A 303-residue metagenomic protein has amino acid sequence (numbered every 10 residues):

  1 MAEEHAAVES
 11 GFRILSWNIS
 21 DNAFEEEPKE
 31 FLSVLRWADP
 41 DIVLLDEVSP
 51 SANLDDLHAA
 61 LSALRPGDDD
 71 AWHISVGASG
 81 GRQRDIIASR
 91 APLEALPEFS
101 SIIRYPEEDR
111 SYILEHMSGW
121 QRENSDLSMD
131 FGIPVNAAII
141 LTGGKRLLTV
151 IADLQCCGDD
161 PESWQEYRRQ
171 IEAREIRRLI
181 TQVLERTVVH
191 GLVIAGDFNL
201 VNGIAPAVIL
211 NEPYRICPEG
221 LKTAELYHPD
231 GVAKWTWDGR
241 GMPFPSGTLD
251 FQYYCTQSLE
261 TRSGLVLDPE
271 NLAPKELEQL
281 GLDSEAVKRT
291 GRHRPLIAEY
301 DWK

Functional and structural regions predicted by a protein language model:
M1, S51, T181-V193, L200-K303: Metal-dependent phosphoester-hydrolase catalytic domains
M1-I86, E123-D126, R168, A173-R174 (+3 more regions): N-terminal, active-site-proximal structural segment of metallo-dependent hydrolase catalytic domains
S16, L44, I151, I194-A195: Generic enzyme active-site microenvironment
N18-S20, V48-S49, D153-Q155, F198-V201 (+1 more regions): Catalytic metal-binding/acid-base residues of hydrolase active sites
S49-R146, V150: Structured beta-strand-rich core segments of catalytic domains in phosphoester-bond hydrolases
M117-L127, G158-R169: Surface-exposed cleft-lining segments at the edges of enzyme active sites
T142-R168: Active-site His/acidic residue clusters
L148, Q170-A195: His/acidic metal-ligating clusters that form di-metal
